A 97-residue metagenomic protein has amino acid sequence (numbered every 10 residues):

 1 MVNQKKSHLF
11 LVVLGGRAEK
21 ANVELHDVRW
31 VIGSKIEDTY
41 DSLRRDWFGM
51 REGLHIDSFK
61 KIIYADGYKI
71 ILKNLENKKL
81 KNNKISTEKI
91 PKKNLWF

Functional and structural regions predicted by a protein language model:
V2, K6, N22, T39 (+3 more regions): Alpha-helical protein-protein interaction elements
V2-D27: Short aromatic-glycine-(Arg/Gly/Cys) micro-motifs in beta-strand/loop hairpins
L9-V13, D38, K69: Domain-level signal for compact, non-enzymatic binding modules
V13-L14, V31, A65: Intrinsically disordered, low-complexity segments enriched in small/polar residues
R17-E19, I36, G67: Generic structural motif
A21-D57: Extended intrinsically disordered, low-complexity coil regions enriched in Ser, Thr, Gly, Ala and often Pro
W47-F97: Short, mixed-charge low-complexity intrinsically disordered segments
